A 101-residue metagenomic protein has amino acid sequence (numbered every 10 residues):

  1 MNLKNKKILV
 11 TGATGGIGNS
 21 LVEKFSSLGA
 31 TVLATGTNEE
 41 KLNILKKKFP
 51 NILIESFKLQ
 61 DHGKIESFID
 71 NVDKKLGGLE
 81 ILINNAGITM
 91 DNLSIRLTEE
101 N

Functional and structural regions predicted by a protein language model:
M1-K7: Flexible N-terminal pre-Rossmann segment of NAD(P)-dependent oxidoreductases
T11, L79-A86: Rossmann-fold scaffold of SDR-type NAD(P)-dependent oxidoreductases
T14-G15: Conserved glycine-rich cofactor-binding loop
G18-N19: N-terminal Rossmann-fold NAD(P) dinucleotide-binding loop
F25: Aromatic pocket-lining residues of Rossmann-like dinucleotide-binding sites
L28-I44: Conserved glycine-rich Rossmann-like NAD(P)H-binding loop of the short-chain dehydrogenase/reductase
S56-S67, E99: The beta1-alpha1 cofactor-binding region of Rossmann-like NAD(H)/NADP(H)-dependent oxidoreductases
E66, T89-N101: Conserved mid-core segment of classical short-chain dehydrogenase/reductases
